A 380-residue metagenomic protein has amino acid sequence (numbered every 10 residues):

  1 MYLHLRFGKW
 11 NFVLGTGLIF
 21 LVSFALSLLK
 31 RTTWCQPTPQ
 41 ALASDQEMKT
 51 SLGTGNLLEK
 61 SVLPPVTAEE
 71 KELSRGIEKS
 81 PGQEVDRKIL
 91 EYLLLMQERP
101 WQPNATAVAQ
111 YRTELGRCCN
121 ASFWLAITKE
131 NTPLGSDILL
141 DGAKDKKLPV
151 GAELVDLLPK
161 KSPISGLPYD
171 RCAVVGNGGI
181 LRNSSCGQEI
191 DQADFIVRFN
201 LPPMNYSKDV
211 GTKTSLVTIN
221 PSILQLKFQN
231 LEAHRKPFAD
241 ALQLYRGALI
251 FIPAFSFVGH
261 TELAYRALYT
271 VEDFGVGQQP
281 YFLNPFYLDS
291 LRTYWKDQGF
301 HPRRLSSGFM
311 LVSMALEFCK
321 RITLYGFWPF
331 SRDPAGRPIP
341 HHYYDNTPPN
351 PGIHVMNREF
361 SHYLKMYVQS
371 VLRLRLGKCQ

Functional and structural regions predicted by a protein language model:
Y2-Q380: Metal-ion/cofactor- or nucleotide/acyl-coenzyme-handling active-site neighborhoods
